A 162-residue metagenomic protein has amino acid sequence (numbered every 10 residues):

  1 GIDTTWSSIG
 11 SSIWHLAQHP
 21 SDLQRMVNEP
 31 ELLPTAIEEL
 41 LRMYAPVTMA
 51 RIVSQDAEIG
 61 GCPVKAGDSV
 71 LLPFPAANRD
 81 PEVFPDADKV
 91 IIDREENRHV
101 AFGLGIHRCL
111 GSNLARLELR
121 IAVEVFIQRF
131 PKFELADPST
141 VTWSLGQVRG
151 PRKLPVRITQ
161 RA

Functional and structural regions predicted by a protein language model:
I2-A162: Cytochrome P450
